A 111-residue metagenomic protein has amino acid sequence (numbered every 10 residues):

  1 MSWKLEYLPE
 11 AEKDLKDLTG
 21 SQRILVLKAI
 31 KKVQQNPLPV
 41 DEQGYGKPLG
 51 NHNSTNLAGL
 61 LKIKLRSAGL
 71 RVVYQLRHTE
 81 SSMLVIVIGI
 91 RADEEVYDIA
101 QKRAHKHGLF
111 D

Functional and structural regions predicted by a protein language model:
M1, G59-L61, L70-V72: Residue-level marker for the onset of beta-strands and adjacent loop->beta junctions in well-ordered domains
M1-K32, H105, D111: Arg/Lys-rich, positively charged N-terminal/basic patches that mediate binding to nucleic acids
S2, L27, L57, E80-S82: A structure-centric signal for secondary-structure junctions around beta-strands
L5, L61, M83: A broad, low-specificity signal marking well-ordered, structured residues that form hydrophobic/aromatic
K13-K16, L65-D111: Enriched for short, Lys/Arg-rich terminal
R23, L38-D41, G89: Residue-level signal for secondary-structure boundary elements
K28-L38, E80: A short beta-strand-loop micro-motif that forms or neighbors metal/cofactor- and ligand-binding patches at active-site
Q35-K64: A short, surface-exposed loop/turn module that caps and links secondary-structure elements
